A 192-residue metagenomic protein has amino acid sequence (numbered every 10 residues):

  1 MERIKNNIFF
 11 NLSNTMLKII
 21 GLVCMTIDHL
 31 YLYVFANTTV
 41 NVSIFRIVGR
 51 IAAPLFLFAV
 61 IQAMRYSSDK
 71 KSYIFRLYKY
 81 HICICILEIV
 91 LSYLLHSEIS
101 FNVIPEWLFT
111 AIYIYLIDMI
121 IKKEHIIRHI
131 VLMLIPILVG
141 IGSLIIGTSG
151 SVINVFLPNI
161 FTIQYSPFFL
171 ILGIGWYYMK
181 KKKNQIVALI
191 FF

Functional and structural regions predicted by a protein language model:
M1-F192: Alpha-helical transmembrane segments and their immediate juxtamembrane cytosolic regions
